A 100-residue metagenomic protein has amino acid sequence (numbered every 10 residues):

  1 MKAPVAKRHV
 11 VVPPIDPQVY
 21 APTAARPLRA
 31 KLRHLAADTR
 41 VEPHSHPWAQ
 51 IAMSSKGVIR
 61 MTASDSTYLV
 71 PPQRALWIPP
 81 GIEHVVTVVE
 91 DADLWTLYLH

Functional and structural regions predicted by a protein language model:
M1-P27: A short, N-terminal "cap"/entry segment at the start of jelly-roll beta-barrel domains of the cupin/DSBH fold
Q18-H100: N-terminal regulatory/effector-sensing and dimerization cores that precede helix-turn-helix DNA-binding domains
